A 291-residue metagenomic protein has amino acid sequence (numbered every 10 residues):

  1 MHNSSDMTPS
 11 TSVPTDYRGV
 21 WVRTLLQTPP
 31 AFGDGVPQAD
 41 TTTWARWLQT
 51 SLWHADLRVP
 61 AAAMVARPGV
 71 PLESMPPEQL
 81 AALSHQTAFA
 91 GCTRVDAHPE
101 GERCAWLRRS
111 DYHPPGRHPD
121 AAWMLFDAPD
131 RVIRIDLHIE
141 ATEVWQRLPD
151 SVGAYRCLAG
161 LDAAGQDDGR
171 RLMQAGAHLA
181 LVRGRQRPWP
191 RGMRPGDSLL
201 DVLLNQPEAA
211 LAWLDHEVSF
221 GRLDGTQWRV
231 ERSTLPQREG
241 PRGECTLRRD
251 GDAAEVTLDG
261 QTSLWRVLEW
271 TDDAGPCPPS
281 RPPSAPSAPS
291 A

Functional and structural regions predicted by a protein language model:
H2-A88, H98-A291: Lipid interaction determinants
